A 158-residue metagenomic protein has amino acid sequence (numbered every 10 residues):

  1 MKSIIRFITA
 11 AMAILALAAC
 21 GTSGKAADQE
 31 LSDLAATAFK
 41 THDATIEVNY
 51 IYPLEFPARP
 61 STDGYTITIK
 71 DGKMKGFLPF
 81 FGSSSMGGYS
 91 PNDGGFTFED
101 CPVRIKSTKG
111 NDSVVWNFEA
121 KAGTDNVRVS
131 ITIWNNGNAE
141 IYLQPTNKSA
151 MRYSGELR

Functional and structural regions predicted by a protein language model:
M1-T9: Bacterial N-terminal signal peptides that target proteins for export
A16-A19: C-terminal motif of bacterial Sec signal peptides marking the signal peptidase cleavage site
G21-G24: Bacterial signal peptide processing site
E30-G88: N-terminal secretory signal peptides
S84-I105: A low-complexity, Ser/Thr/Gly/Pro-enriched, surface-exposed linker/loop concept that marks segments flanking
F98-R158: Helix-rich interaction surfaces within compact, conserved domain-sized segments that mediate assembly or partner
